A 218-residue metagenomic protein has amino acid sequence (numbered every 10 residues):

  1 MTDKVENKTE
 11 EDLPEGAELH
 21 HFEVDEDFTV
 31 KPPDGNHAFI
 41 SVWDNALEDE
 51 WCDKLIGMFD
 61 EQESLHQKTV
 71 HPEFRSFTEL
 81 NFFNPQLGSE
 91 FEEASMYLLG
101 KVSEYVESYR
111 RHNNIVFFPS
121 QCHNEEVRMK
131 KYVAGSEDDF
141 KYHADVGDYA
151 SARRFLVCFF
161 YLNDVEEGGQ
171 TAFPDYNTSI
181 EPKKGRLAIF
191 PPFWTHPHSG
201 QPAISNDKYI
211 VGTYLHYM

Functional and structural regions predicted by a protein language model:
M1-L187, T195-M218: Fe(II)/2-oxoglutarate oxygenase catalytic core
